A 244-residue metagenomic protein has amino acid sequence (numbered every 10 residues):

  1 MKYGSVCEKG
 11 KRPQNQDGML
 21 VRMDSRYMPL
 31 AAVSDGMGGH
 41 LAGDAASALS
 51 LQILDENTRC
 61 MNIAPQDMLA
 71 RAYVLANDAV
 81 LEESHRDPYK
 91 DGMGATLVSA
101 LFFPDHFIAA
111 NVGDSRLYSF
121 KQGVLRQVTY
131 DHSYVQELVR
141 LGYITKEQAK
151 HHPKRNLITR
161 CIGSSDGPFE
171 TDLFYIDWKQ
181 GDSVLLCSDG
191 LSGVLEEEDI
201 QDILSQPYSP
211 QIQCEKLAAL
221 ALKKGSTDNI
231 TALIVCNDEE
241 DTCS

Functional and structural regions predicted by a protein language model:
M1-S244: PP2C/PPM-type serine/threonine phosphatase catalytic domain
